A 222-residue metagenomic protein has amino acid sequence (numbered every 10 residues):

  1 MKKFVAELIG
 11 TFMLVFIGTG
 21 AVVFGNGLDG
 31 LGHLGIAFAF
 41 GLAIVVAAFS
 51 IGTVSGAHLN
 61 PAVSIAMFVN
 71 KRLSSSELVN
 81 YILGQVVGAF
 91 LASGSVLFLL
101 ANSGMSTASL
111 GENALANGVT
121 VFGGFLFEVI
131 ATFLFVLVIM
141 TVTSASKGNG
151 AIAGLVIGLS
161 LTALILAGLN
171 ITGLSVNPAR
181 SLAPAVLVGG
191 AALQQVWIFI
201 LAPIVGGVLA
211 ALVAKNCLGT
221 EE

Functional and structural regions predicted by a protein language model:
M1-E222: Membrane-interface helix-loop junctions and terminal tails of multi-pass membrane proteins
